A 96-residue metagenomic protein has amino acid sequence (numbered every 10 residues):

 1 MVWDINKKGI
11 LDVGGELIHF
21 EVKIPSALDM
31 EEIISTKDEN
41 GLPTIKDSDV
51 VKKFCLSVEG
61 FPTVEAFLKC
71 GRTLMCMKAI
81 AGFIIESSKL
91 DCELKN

Functional and structural regions predicted by a protein language model:
M1-K8: A short, compositionally biased
N6, V13-N96: Short, surface-exposed, charged amphipathic helix/loop patches that serve as local interaction elements
